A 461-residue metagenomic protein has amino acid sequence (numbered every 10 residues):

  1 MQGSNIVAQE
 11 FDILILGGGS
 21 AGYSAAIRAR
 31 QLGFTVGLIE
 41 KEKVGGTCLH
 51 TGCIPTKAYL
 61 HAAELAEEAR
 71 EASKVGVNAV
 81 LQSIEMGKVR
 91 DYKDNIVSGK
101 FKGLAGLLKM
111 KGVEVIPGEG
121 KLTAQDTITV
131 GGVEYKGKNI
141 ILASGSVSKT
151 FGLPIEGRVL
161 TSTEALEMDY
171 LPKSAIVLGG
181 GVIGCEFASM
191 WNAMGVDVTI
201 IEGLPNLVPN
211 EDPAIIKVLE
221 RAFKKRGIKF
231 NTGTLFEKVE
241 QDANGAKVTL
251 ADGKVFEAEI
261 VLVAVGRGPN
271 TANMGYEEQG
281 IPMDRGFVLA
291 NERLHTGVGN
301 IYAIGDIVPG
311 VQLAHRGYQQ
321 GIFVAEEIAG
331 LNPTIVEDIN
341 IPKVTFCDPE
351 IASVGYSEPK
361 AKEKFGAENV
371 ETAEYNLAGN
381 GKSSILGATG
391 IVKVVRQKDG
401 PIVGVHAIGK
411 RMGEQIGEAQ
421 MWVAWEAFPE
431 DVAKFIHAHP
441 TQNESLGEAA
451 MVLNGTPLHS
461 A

Functional and structural regions predicted by a protein language model:
Q2-F11, I27-F34, I39-L171, T199 (+8 more regions): Glycine-rich flavin
V7-G19, L171-G181: Beta1/beta-strand and adjacent pyrophosphate-binding region of the FAD-binding site in flavoprotein oxidoreductases
L14-E42, T47, I54, A58-L65 (+2 more regions): Flexible, glycine-rich terminal cap/loop adjacent to redox cofactors in electron-transfer oxidoreductases
L14-L16, G120, Y135-G145, V177-L178 (+3 more regions): Short hydrophobic core segments
A26, R30, A188, N192-A193: Gly/Ala-rich phosphate-binding loop of Rossmann-like dinucleotide-binding domains, activating on the conserved
P117, A290-E292, R396-Q397: Short, acidic, Ser/Thr-enriched surface-loop or helix-capping motifs
E156-P172, V255-N332, E418: FAD-site-proximal beta/loop scaffold in flavoenzymes
